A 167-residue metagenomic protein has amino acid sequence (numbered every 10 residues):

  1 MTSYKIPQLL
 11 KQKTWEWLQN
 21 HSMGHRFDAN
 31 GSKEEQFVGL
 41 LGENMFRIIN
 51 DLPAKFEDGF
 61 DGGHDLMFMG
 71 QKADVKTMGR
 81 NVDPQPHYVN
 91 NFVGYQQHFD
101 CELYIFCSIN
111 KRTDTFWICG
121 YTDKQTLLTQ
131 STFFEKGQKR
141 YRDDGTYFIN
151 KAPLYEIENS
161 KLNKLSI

Functional and structural regions predicted by a protein language model:
M1-M69, K76-I167: Nucleic-acid endonuclease domains
